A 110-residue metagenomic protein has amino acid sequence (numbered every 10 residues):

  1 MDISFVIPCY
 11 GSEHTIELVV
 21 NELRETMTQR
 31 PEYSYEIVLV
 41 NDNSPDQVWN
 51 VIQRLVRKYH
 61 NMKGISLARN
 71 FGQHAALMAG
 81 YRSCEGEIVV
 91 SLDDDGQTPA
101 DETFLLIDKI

Functional and structural regions predicted by a protein language model:
M1-I110: Structured catalytic core of nucleotide-sugar glycosyltransferases
